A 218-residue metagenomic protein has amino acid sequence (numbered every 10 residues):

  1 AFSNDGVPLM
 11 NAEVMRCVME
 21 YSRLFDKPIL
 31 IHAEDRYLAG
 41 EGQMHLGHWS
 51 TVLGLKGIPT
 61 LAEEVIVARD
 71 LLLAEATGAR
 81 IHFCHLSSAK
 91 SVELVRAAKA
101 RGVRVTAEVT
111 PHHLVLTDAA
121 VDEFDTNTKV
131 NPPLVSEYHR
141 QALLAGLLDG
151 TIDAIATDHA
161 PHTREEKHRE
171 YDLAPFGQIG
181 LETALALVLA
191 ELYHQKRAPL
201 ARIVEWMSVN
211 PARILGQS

Functional and structural regions predicted by a protein language model:
S3, V7-I155: Histidine/acidic residue-rich metal-binding segments in metalloenzymes
V52-R80, N127, L148, D153-I155 (+1 more regions): His/Asp/Glu-enriched, well-ordered alpha-helical/loop segment that forms or immediately abuts the divalent-metal
